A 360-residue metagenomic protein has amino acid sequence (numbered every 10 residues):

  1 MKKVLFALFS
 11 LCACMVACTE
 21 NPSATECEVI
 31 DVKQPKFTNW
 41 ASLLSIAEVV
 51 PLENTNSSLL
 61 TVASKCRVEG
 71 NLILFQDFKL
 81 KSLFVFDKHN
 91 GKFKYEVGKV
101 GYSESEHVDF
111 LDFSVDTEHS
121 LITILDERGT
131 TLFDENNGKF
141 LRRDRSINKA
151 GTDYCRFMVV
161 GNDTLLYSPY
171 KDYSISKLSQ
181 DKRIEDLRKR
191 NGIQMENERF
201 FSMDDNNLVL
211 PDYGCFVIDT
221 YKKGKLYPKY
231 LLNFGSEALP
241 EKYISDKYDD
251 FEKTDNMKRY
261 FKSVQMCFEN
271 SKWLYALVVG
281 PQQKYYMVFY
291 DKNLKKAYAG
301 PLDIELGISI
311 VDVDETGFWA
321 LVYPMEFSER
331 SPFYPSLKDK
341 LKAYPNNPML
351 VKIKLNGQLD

Functional and structural regions predicted by a protein language model:
V16-A17: C-terminal motif of bacterial Sec signal peptides marking the signal peptidase cleavage site
P22-P51: Blade/loop signatures of beta-propeller domains
E48-K81: Beta-strand-rich domains and repeat architectures in extracellular enzymes and scaffolds, especially beta-propellers
E53-S57, K92-H119: Blade-loop segments of beta-propeller domains
T61-K65, H107-S114, K149-V159, I193-F200 (+2 more regions): Repeated scaffold domains used in trafficking and secretory/extracellular systems, primarily beta-propellers
N71-D77, S120-D126, R156-V159, D163-Y170 (+4 more regions): Short beta-strand elements that form the blades of beta-propeller/WD-repeat-like and other beta-sheet-rich scaffold
D126-Y173, D186-R190: Asp-box/WD-like beta-propeller blade repeats and closely related beta-sheet repeat scaffolds
L231-D250, K292-E315: Conserved blade-ending motifs and adjacent loop-strand segments that build the rim/top face of beta-propeller domains
